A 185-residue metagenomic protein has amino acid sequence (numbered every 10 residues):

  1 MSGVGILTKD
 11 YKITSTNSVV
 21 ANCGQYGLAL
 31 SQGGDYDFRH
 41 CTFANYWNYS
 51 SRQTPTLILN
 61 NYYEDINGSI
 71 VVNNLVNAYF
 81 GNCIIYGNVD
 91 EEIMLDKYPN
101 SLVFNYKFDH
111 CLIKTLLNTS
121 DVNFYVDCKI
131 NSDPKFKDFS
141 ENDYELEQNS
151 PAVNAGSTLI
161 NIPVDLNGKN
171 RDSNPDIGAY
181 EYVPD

Functional and structural regions predicted by a protein language model:
M1, I84-I85, V153: Generic low-polarity alpha-helical segments
S2-V19, I93, D185: Extracellular beta-sheet-rich ligand-binding/adhesion modules
G5-L7, G33, T158, Y180: Compositionally biased, intrinsically disordered low-complexity regions
T14-E145: Predominantly extracellular beta-rich ligand-binding scaffolds that present long acidic/polar faces for carbohydrate
N142, E147-D185: Surface beta-loop-beta hairpin patches that serve as ligand-binding interfaces in beta-rich domains
